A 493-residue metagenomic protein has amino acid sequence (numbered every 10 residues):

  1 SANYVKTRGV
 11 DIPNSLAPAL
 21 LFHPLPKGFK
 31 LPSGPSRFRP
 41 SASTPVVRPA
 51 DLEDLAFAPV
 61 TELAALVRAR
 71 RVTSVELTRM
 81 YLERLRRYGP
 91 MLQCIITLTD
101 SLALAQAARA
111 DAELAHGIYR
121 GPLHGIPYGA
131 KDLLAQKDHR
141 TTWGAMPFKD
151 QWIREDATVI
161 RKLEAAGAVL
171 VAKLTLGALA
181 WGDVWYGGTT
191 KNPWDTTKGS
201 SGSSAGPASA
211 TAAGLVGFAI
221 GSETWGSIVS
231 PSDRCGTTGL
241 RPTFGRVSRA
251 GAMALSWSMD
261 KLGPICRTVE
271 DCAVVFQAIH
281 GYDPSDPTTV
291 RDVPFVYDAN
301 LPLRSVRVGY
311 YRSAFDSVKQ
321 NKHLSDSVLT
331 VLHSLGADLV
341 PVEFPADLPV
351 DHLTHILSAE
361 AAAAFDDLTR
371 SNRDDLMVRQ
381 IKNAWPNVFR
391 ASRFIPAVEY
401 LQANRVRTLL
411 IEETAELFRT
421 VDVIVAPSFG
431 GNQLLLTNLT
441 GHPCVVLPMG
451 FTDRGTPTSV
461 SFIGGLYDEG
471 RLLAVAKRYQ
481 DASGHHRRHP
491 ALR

Functional and structural regions predicted by a protein language model:
S1, V60-L66, A105, A112 (+7 more regions): Serine-dependent amide/ester hydrolase catalytic core
S1-W225, T243, T330: Gly/Ser-rich catalytic/binding loops embedded in alpha/beta enzyme cores
P32-L52, F57, L123-M146, P302-Y311 (+3 more regions): Short helix-loop capping/hinge segments that flank enzyme active sites or metal/cofactor-binding pockets
S43, R48, E53-T61, G89 (+5 more regions): Gly/Ser-rich, acidic/histidine-flanked active-site/gating loops
T44-V46, T238-D326, S371, D375 (+1 more regions): A short helix-breaking turn/cap at a secondary-structure junction
E62-A69, F148-Q151, D260-R267, R390-I395 (+1 more regions): Short, well-ordered beta-strand elements within core beta-sheets of diverse protein domains
E155-I279, P427, N438, H442-S461: Short glycine/serine-rich loop segments
P264, T456-D468, L472-A476, Q480 (+2 more regions): Short, well-ordered beta-strand elements
